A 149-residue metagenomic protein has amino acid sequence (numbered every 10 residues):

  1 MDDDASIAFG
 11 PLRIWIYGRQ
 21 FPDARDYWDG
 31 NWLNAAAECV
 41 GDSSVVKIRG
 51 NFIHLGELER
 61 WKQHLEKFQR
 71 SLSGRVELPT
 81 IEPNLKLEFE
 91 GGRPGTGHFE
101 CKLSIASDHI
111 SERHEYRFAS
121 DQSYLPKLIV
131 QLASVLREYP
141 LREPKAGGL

Functional and structural regions predicted by a protein language model:
M1, F21-D23, L55-S71, Y124-L132: Short, charge-rich amphipathic segments
M1-K47, A146-L149: N-terminal domain-start interaction segment
A8-G10, W15-R19, E38-V40, R49 (+5 more regions): A structural detector for beta-sheet-dominated domains
L12, F21, D26, R70-R93 (+1 more regions): DNA polymerase processivity clamps
I16-R25, E77-L78, G95-E100, F118-V130 (+1 more regions): Short, highly charged low-complexity linear segments
Y27-A35, N84-E112: Intrinsic, low-complexity N-terminal interaction/targeting segments
D29-L72: Short, well-structured hydrophobic secondary-structure segments
A106-L149: Mixed-charge, glycine-accented linear interaction segment located at domain edges/termini
